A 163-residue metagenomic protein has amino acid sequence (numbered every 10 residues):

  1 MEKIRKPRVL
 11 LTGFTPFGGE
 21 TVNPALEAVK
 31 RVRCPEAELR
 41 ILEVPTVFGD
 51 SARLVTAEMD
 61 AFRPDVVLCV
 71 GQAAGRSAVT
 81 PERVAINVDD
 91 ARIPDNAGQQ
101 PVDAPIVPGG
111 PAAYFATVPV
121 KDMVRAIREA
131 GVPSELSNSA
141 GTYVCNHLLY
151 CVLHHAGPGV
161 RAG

Functional and structural regions predicted by a protein language model:
M1-A140, H154-G157: N-terminal catalytic or cofactor-binding beta/alpha core of small enzyme domains
G141-C145: Small/polar glycine-rich anion-binding or flexible loop at a beta-alpha turn
H147-G163: Active-site-adjacent mobile loop/cap segments within catalytic or ligand-binding domains
